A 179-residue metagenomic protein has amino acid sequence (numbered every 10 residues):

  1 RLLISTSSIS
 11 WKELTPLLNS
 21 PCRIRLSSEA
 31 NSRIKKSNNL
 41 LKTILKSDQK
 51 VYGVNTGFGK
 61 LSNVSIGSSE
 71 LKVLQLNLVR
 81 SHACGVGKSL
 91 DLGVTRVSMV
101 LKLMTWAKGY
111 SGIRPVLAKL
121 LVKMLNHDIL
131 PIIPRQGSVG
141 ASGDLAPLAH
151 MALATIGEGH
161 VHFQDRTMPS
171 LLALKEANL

Functional and structural regions predicted by a protein language model:
R1-L179: Conserved, well-structured ligand/cofactor-binding cores
